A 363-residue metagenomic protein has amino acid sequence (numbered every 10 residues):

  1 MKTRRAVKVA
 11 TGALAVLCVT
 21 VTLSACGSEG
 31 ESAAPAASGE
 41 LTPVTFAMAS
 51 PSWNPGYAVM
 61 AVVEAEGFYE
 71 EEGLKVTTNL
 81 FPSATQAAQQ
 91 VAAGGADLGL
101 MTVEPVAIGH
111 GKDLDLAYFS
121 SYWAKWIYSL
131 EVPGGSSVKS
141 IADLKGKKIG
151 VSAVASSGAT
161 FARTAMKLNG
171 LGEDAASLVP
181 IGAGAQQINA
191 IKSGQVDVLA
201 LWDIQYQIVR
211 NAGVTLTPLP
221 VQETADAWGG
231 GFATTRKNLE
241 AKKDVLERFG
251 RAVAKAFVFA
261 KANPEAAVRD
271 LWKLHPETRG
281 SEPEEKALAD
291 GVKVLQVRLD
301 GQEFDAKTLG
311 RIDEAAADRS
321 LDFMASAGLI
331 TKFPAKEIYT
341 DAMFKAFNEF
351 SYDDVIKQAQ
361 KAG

Functional and structural regions predicted by a protein language model:
T22-A37: Bacterial lipoprotein signal-peptidase II cleavage site
S38, P43-E64, P82-A84, A93 (+1 more regions): Extracytoplasmic "Venus flytrap"
V62, G67, T85-D97, G111-L114 (+5 more regions): Short helices/loops that flank or line small-molecule/ion binding pockets
V63, Y128-V138, G229-D244: A bilobed periplasmic-binding-protein/Venus flytrap-type ligand-binding module shared by bacterial periplasmic
T78-Q89, T102-E104, A176-S193, I204: Short helix-initiation/N-cap motifs at beta->coil->alpha
G109-F119, I208-V221, E284: Ligand-binding "clamshell"
K242-I330: Secondary-structure end/capping motifs
A317-G363: Conserved C-terminal helix/tail region of periplasmic/extracytoplasmic solute-binding proteins
